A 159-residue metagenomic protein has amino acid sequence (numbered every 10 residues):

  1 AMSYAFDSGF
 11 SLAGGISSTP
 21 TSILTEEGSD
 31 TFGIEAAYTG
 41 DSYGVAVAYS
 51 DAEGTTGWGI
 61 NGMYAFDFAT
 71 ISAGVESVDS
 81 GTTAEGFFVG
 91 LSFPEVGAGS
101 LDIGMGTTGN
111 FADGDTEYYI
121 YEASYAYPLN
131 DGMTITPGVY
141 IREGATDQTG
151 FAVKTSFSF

Functional and structural regions predicted by a protein language model:
A1, S100, L129-M133: Outer-membrane beta-barrel biogenesis signature
A1-A37, A112: Surface-exposed coil loops of outer-membrane beta-barrel proteins
D7, V96, P128-N130: Residue-level recognition of beta-strand termini and adjacent short loop/turns
T19, D51-A52, V139-A145: A short, acidic, flexible beta-alpha connecting loop/helix-capping segment that sits on the rim of active
E26-I120: Detector for outer-membrane/organellar transmembrane beta-barrel domains, recognizing the amphipathic beta-strand
D102-G104, M133-V139: Conserved active-site loop/cleft motifs that coordinate metal ions or position small ligands
Y127, M133, D147-F159: Outer-membrane beta-barrel "beta-signal"
